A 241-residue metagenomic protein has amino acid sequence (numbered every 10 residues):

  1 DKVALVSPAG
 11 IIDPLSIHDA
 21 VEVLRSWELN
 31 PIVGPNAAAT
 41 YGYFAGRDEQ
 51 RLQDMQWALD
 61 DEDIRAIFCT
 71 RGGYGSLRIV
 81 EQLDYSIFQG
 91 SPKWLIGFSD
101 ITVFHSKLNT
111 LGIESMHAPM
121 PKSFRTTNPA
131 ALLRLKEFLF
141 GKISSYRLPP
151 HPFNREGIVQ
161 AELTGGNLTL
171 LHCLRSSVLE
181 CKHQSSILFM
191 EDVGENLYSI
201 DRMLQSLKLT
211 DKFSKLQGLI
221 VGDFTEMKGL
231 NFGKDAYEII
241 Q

Functional and structural regions predicted by a protein language model:
D1-D63: ATP/NTP phosphate-donor binding region
I32-P35, G97, L216-D223: Short internal beta-strands
F44-N154: Active-site histidine-anchored catalytic micro-motif
F68, I96, I187-F189, I220: Structural motif
R71-Y74, E195, F224-T225: Short glycine-rich anion-binding loops that position phosphate/pyrophosphate groups of nucleotides and phosphorylated
L132-K208: ATP/pyrophosphate-binding catalytic subdomain of soluble kinases
L207-Q241: C-terminal active-site/capping subdomain that shapes the small-molecule cofactor and substrate pocket of enzyme
